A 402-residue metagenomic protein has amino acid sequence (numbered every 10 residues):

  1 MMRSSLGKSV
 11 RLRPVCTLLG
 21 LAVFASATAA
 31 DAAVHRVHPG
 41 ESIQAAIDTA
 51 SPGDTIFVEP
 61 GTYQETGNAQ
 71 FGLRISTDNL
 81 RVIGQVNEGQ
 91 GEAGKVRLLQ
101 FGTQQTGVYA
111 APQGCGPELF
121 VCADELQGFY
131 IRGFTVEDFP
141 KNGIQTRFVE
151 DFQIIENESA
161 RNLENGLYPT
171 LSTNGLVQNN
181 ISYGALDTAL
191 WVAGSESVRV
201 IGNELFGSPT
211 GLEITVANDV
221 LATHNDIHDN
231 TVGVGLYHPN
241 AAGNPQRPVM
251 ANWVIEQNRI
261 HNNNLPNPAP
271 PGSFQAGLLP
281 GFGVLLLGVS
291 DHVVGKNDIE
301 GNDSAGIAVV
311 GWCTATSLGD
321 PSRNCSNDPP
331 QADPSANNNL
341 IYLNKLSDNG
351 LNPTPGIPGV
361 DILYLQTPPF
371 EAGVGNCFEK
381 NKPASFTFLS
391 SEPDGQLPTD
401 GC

Functional and structural regions predicted by a protein language model:
M1-L12: N-terminal secretory signal peptides that target proteins for export/translocation
P14-S26: Bacterial N-terminal signal peptides
A33-E59, Q64: Acidic Gly/Asp/Thr-rich repetitive segments characteristic of extracellular carbohydrate-active and adhesion proteins
R36-P39, P60-Q70, T77-P140: Right-handed parallel beta-helix/beta-spiral solenoid domain characteristic of secreted/periplasmic
I43-A50, Q64-I75, V121, F148 (+1 more regions): Short, T/G/N/S-enriched strand-turn elements that build extracellular solenoid repeat scaffolds
I47, G67-F71, G91-A93, F101-T106 (+9 more regions): Short glycine/acidic-rich loop motifs that flank beta-strands on beta-rich extracellular proteins
E59-P60, N79-V86, D124-D138, E150-E164 (+8 more regions): Right-handed parallel beta-helix
A315-G319, S326, Q331-P334, K345-C402: Acidic, glycine- and Ser/Thr-rich low-complexity intrinsically disordered tracts in extracellular/secreted proteins
